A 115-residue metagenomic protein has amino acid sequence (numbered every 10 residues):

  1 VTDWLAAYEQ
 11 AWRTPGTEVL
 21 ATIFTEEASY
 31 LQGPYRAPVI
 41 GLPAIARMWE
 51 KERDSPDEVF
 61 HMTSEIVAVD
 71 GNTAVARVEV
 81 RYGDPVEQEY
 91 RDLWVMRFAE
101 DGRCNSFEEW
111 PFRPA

Functional and structural regions predicted by a protein language model:
L5, E9-Q10: Amphipathic alpha-helical repeat scaffolds
W12-P15, E52-R53: Hydrophobic residues in alpha-helical segments
T14-S29: Short, well-ordered alpha-helical segments enriched in acidic and aromatic residues
S29-V39, S55, W110: A short gly/proline-enriched turn/hairpin at secondary-structure junctions
A46-A115: A beta-strand edge to alpha-helix "cap/lid" segment located at domain peripheries
